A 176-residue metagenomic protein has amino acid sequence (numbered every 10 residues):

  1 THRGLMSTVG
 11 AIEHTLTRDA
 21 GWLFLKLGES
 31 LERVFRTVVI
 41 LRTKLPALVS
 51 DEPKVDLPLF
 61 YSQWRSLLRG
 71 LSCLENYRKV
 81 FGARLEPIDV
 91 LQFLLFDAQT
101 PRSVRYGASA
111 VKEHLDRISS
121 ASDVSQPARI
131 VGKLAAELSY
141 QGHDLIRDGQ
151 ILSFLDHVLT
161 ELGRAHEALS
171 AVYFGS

Functional and structural regions predicted by a protein language model:
T1-S176: Alpha-helical transmembrane segments and their helix-helix packing motifs
